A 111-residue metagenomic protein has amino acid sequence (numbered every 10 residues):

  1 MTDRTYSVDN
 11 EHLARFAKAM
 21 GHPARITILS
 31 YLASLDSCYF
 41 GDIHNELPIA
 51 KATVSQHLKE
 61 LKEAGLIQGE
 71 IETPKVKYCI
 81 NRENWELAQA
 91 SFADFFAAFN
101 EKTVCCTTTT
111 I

Functional and structural regions predicted by a protein language model:
M1-H12, S34, R82-I111: Amphipathic alpha-helical dimerization/coiled-coil segments that flank or bridge DNA-binding/regulatory modules
E11-A50, E72-N84: N-terminal helix-turn-helix DNA-binding core of bacterial DNA-binding proteins
H57: Residues within the DNA-recognition helix of helix-turn-helix
G65: Glycine-centered, phosphate/nucleic-acid-interacting loop/turn motifs that mediate DNA/RNA or nucleotide
G69: Short beta-strand "wing" residues that participate in macromolecule-binding interfaces
